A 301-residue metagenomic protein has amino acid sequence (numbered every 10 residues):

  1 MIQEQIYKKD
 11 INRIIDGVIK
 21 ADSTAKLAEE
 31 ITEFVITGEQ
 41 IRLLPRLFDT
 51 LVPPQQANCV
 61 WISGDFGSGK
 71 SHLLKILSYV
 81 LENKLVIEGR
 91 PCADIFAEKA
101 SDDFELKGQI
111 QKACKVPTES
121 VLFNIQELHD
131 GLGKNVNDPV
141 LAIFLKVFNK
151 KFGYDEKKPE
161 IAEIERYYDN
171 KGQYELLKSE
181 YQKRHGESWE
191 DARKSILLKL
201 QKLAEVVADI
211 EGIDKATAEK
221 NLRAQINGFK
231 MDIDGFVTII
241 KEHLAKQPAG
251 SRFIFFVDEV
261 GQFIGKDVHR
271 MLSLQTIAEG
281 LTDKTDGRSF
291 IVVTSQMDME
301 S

Functional and structural regions predicted by a protein language model:
M1-F34, G108, K112-A113, S179-I210 (+1 more regions): N-terminal accessory segments
M1-S68, L74-K75, Y79-L81, A97-E98 (+2 more regions): Walker A/P-loop-proximal flanking segment of P-loop NTPase domains
N12, E127-G131, G261-Q262, Q296-S301: Conserved nucleotide-binding/hydrolysis micro-motifs of P-loop NTPases
I31, V60-D65, H72-L197, M297: P-loop NTPase motor core
N124, P248-V268: Conserved P-loop NTPase "ATPase switch" module shared by AAA+ and STAND
K157-I254: Mid-core helix/loop region of P-loop NTP-binding domains shared across ATPases and GTPases
I239-K246, S273-F290: Substrate-engagement module of ASCE P-loop NTPases
I254-D258, G287-Q296: Structural recognition of the conserved hydrophobic beta-strand(s) that form the central parallel beta-sheet of P-loop
